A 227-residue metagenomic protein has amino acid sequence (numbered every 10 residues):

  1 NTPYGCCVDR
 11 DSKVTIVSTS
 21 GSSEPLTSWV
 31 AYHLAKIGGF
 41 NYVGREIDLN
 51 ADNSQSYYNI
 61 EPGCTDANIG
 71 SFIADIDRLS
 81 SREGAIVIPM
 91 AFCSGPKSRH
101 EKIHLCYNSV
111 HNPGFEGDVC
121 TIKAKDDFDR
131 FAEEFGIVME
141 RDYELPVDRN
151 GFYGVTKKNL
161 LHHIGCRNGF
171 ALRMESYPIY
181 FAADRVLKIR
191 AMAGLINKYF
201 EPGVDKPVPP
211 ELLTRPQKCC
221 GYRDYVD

Functional and structural regions predicted by a protein language model:
N1-D227: N-terminal catalytic or cofactor-binding beta/alpha core of small enzyme domains
